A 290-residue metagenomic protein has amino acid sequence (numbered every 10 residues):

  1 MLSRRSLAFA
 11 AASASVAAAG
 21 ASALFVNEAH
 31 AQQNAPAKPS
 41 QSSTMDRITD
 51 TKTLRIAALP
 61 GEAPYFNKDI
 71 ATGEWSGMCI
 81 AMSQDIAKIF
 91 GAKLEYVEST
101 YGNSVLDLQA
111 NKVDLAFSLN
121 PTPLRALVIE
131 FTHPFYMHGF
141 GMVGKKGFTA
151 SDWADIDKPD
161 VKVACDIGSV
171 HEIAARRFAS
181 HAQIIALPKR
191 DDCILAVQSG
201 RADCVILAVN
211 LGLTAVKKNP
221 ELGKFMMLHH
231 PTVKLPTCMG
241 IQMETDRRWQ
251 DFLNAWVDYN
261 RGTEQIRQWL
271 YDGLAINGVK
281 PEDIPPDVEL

Functional and structural regions predicted by a protein language model:
M1-A14, V26-H30: N-terminal secretory signal peptides and thylakoid transit peptides that target proteins across membranes
N34-P39, I80-I89, F148, A154 (+2 more regions): Extended ligand-binding regions for polar small-molecule ligands
P36-L119, L127: Extracytoplasmic small-molecule ligand-binding "clamshell" domains of the periplasmic binding protein/Venus flytrap
P60, M137-G144, V209, L213 (+2 more regions): Periplasmic-binding protein-like
I80, Y96-L106, A150, I185-L195 (+2 more regions): Short helix-initiation/N-cap motifs at beta->coil->alpha
N103-L106, L119-V128, A174-R177, Q198 (+1 more regions): A ligand-binding cleft/hinge motif common to bilobed small-molecule-binding domains
G144-K162: Flexible hinge/capping segments at coil-to-helix
V170-L187, K224-M227, V257-L290: Ligand-binding clefts/hinges and TM-proximal coupling segments of bilobed small-molecule sensing domains
